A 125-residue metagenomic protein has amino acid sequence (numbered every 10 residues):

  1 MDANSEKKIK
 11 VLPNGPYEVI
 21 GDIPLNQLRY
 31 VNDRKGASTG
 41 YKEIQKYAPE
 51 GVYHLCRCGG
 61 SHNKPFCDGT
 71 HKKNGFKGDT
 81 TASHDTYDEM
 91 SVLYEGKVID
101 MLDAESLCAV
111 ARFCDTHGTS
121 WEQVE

Functional and structural regions predicted by a protein language model:
A3-N4, E50: Residues that act as N-cap/strand-start positions at coil-to-secondary-structure junctions
N4, I9-P13, N26-G40, K72-G96 (+1 more regions): Non-heme iron-sulfur electron-transfer modules
P13, K42-R57, E89-V110, E122-E125: Ferredoxin-like iron-sulfur electron-transfer modules
Y17-Q45, S106, R112-H117: A short, structured beta-strand/loop element
Y17-V19, Y53-C58, P65-C67: Short, structured motif recognition centered on aromatic/hydrophobic residues
I23, G60, H71: A short beta-strand motif that forms part of the nucleic acid-binding face of small beta-barrel RNA-binding folds
K64-G75, A109-E125: Iron-sulfur cluster-binding cysteine motifs and their immediate structural context in ferredoxin-like electron-transfer
